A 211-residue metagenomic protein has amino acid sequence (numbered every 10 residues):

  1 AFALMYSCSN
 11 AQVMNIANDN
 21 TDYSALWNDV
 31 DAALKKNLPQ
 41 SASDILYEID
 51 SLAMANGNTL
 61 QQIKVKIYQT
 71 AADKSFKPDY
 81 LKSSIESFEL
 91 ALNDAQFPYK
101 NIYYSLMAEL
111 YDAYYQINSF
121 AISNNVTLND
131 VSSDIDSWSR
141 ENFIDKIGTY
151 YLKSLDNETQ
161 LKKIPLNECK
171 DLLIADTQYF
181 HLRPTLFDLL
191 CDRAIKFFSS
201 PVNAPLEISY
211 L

Functional and structural regions predicted by a protein language model:
A1-Y23: Bacterial Sec-dependent N-terminal signal peptides
D19-L211: Extracytoplasmic/secretory-pathway proteins
